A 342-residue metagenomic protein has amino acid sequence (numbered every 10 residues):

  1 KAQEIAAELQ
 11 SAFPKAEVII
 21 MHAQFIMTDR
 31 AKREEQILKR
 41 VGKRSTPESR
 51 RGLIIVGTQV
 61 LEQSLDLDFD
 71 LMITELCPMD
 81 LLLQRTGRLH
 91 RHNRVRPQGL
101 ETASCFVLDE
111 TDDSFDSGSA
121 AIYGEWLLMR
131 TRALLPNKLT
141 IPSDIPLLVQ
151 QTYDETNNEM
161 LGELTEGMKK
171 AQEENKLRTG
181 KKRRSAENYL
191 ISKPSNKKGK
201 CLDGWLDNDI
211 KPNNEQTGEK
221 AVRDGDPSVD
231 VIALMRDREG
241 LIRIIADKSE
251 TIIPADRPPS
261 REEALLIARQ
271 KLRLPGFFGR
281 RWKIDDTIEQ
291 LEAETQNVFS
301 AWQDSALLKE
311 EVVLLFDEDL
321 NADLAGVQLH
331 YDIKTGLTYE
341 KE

Functional and structural regions predicted by a protein language model:
K1-S45, F69, I73-E342: C-terminal helicase lobe and adjacent C-terminal extensions/tails of nucleic-acid helicase motors
Q10-F13, Q59-Q63: Short amphipathic alpha-helical segments, especially helix-boundary/capping motifs
P47-E62: Conserved two-lobed SF2 helicase motor
D66: Flexible glycine/serine/alanine-rich "lid" or loop that lines and gates the nucleotide-sugar donor pocket in diverse
